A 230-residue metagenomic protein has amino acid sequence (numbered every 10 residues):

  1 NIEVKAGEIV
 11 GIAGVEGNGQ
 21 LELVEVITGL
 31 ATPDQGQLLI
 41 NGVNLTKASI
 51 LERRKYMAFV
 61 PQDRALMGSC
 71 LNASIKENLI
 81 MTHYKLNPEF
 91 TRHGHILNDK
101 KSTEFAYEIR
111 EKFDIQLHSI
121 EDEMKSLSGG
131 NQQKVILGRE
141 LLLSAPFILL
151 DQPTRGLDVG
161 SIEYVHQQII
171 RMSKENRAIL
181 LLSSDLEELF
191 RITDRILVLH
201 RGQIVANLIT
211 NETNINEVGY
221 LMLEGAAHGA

Functional and structural regions predicted by a protein language model:
V24-L127, A206-T210, N214-A226: Conserved P-loop NTPase catalytic core
S144: Conserved catalytic motifs of ABC-family nucleotide-binding domains
Q152-P153: Walker B catalytic motif
E163-E175: Helical segment within the ABC ATPase nucleotide-binding domain
S183-S184: H-loop/switch region of ABC-family ATPase nucleotide-binding domains
L189-R191: A short, surface-exposed alpha-helical micro-motif characterized by mixed small hydrophobic and charged/polar residues
